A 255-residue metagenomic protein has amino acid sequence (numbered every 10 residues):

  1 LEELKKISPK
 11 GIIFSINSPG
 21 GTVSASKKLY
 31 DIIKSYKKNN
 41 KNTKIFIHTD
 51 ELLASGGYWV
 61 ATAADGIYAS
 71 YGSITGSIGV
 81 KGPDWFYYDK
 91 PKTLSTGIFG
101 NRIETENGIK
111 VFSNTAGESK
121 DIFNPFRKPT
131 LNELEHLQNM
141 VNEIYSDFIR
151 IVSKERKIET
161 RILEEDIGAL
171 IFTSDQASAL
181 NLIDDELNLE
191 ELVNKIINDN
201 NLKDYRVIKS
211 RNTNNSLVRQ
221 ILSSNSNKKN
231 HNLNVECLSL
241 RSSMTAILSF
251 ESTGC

Functional and structural regions predicted by a protein language model:
L1-T43, S55-W59, A64-R150, K209-C255: Small-residue-centered hinge/linker elements
F46-A54, D166-A169: Glycine-rich beta-to-alpha transition loops that act as phosphate-gripper elements at the mouths of alpha/beta enzyme
D65, S70, S178, K195-I196 (+1 more regions): Bimodal feature
Y88-D89, A179-N181, D204-V207: Short alpha-helix boundary/capping motifs
F99-I109, K154-D166, D204-V207: Short, surface-exposed acidic
F112-N139, E143-F148, S153-K195: Amphipathic alpha-helical segments at domain termini/boundaries
E190-I221: C-terminal intrinsically disordered, low-complexity extensions immediately downstream of enzyme catalytic cores
